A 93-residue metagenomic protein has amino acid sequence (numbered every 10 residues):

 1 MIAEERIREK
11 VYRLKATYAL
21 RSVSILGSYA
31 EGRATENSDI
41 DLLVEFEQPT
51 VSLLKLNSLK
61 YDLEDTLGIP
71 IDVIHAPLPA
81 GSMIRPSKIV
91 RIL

Functional and structural regions predicted by a protein language model:
M1-S22, A30-E36, E47-L93: Catalytic core of pol beta-like nucleotidyltransferases
I25: Conserved histidines in hydrophobic membrane contexts and catalytic metal-binding motifs
D39-D41: Structural signature of the urease/amidohydrolase superfamily beta/alpha-barrel
L43-E45: Short hydrophobic/aromatic beta-strand micro-patches that form the beta-sheet surface supporting nucleotide- or nucleic
